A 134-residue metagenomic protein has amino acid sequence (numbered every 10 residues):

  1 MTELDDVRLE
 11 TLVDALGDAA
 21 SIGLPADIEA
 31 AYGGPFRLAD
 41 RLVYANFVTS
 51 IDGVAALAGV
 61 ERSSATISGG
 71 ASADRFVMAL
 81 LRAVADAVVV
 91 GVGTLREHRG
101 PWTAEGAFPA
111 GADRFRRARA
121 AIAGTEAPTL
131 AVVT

Functional and structural regions predicted by a protein language model:
T2-I51, A55-T134: Active-site ligand-binding patch in enzyme domains
